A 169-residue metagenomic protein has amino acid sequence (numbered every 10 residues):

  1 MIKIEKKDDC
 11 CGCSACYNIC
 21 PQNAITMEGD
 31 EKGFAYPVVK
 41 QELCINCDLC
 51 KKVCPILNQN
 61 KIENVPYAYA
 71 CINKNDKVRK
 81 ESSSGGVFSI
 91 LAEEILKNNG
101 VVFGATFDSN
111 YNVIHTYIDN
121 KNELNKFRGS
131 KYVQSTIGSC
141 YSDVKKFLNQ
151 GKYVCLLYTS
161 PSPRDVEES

Functional and structural regions predicted by a protein language model:
I2-I4, A15-K32, Y36-V38, D48-V65: Iron-sulfur cluster-binding cysteine motifs and their immediate structural context in ferredoxin-like electron-transfer
E42-Q150: Flanking helices and flexible, charged tails adjoining ferredoxin-like Fe-S electron-transfer domains in multi-subunit
G151-C155: Short active-site oxyanion
Y158-D165: Conserved small/polar residues in nucleotide/adenosyl-binding loops
